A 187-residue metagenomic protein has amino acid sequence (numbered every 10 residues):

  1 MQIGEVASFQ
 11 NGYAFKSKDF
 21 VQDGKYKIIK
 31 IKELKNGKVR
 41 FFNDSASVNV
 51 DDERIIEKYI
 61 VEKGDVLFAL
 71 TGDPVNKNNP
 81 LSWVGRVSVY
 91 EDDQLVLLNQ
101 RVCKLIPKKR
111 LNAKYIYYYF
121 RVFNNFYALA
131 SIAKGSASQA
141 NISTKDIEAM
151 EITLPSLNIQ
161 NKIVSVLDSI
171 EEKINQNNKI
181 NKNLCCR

Functional and structural regions predicted by a protein language model:
M1-Y13, A149-R187: Non-catalytic DNA-recognition/assembly elements of restriction-modification systems
G4-D19, K32-A69: Sequence-specific dsDNA recognition surfaces
K30, E57-R121: A short beta-sheet element
V48, V84-V87, L129, I142: Short clusters of hydrophobic/aromatic residues that line enzyme substrate/ligand-binding pockets
L95-V102, L129-A130, K134-V164: A short glycine-rich beta-alpha junction/loop motif
N124-Y127: Short glycine-centered helix-capping/turn motifs at secondary-structure transition points
